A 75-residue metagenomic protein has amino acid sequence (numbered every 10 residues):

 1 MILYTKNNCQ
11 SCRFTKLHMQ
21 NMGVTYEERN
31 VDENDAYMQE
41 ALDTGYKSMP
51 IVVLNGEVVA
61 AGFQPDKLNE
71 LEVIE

Functional and structural regions predicted by a protein language model:
M1, T5, E27-N34: A short glycine-rich beta-strand->turn/loop micro-motif centered on a GG-aromatic cluster
M1-M22: Local sequence-structure signature of Cys/Sec-based thiol-disulfide redox active-site neighborhoods
K6, Y46, P65: ATP/adenylate-binding site constellation spanning eukaryotic-like Ser/Thr protein kinases, ABC-transporter
Q10, E33-A36, D66: Short alpha-helical
L17, Q39, P50: Surface-exposed charge patches
T25-Y26, M38, P65, E72-V73: Catalytic phosphate/metal-binding cores of nucleic-acid and nucleotide-processing enzymes, i.e., regions that mediate
N30-K47: Thioredoxin-like thiol-disulfide oxidoreductase module
P50-V59: A short, hydrophobic beta-strand/beta-hairpin element that forms part of a small beta-sheet core
